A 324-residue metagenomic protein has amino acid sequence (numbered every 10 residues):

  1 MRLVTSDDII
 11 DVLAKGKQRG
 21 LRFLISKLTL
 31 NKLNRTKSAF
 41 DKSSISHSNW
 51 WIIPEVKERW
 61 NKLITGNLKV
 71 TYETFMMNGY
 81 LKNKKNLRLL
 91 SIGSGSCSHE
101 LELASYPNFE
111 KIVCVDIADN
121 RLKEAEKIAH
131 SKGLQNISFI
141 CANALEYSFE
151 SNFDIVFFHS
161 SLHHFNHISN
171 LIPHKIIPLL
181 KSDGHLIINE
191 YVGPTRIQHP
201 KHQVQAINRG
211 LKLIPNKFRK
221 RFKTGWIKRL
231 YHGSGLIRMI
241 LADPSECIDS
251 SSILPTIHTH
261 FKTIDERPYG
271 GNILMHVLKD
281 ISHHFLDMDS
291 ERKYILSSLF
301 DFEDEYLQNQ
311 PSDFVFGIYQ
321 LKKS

Functional and structural regions predicted by a protein language model:
M1-E58: N-terminal, positively charged/glycine-rich alpha-helical extensions of SAM-dependent methyltransferases
R59, I64-N86, E102: Conserved alpha-helix/loop element of class I SAM-dependent methyltransferases that forms part of the SAM/SAH-binding
S91, S96-L145: Class I SAM-dependent methyltransferase SAM/SAH-binding core
F157: A conserved beta-strand element that flanks and buttresses the S-adenosyl-L-methionine
N170-H185: A short glycine-rich, Lys/Arg-flanked "PGG" loop and its adjoining helix->strand segment in the class I
I187-K223: Conserved class I S-adenosyl-L-methionine
F218-H284: Substrate-binding/catalytic lobe of Class I Rossmann-like enzymes that use SAM or dcSAM, i.e., the mid-to-C-terminal
H260-S324: C-terminal lobe and adjacent flexible extensions of AdoMet/dcAdoMet transferase-like proteins
